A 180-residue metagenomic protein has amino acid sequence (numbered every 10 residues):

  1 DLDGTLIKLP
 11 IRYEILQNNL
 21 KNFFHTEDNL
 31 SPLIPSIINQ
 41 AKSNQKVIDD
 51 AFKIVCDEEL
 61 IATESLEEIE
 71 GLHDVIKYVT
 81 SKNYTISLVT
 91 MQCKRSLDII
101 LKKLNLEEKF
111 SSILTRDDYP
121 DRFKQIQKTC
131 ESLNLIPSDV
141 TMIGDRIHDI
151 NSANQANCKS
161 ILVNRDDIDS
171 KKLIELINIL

Functional and structural regions predicted by a protein language model:
D1-L33: Active-site neighborhood of HAD-like aspartate-dependent phosphohydrolases
D3, T85, K159: Residue-level detector of anion-binding/catalytic polar loops
L16-L20, F52, C56-E59, L97-I100: Hydrophobic alpha-helical core bundles mediating ligand binding, dimerization, or RNAP-core interactions
P35-F52, S96-L97: Short, compositionally biased "basic patch" segments
K46-E59, L106-S111: Short, basic/glycine-rich phosphate-binding loops at helix/coil junctions that contact nucleotide phosphates
D49, I61-L88, K94, D98 (+1 more regions): Short, acidic loop-to-helix structural element flanking the phosphoryl-transfer center in phosphate-processing enzymes
T80, K94, I99-L180: Asp-based, Mg2+/Mn2+-dependent phosphohydrolase catalytic module
